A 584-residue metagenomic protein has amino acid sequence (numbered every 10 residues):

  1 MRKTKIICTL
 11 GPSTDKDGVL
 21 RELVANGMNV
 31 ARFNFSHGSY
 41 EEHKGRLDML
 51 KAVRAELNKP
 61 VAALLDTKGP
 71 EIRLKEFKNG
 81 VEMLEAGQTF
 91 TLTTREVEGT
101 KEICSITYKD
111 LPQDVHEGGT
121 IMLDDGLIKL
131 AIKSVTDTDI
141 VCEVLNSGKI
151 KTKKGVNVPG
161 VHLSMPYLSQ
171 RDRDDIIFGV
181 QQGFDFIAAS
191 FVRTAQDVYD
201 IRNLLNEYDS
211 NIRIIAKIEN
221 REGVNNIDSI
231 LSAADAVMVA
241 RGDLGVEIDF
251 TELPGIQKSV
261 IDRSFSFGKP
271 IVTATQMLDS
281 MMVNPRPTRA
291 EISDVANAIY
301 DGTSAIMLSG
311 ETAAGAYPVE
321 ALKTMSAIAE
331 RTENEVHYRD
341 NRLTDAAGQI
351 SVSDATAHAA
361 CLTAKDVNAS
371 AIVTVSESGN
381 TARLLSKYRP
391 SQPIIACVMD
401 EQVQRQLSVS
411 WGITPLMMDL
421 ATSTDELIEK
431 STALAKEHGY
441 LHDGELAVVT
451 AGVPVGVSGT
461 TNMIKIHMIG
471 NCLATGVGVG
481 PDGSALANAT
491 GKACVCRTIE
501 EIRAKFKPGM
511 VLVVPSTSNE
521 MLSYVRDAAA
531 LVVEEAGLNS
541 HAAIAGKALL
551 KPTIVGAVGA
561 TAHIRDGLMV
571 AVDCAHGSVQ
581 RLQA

Functional and structural regions predicted by a protein language model:
M1-P12, K16-D17, V24, S39-D48 (+12 more regions): Expand to "…catalyze enediolate/carbanion chemistry for C-C bond making/breaking, isomerization, decarboxylation
K3, C8-S13, E42, V161 (+3 more regions): Conserved alpha/beta-domain cores
K5-I7, V30-R32, P60-L64, T89 (+8 more regions): Structural preference for beta-strand elements that scaffold enzyme active sites
L10-S13, M28, F35-Y40, T67-P70 (+24 more regions): Short, ordered loop/turn segments at secondary-structure junctions
A25-V30, Q181-D185, L205-N211, S232-V237 (+6 more regions): Glycine-enriched alpha-helix->loop->beta-strand junction motifs that scaffold or abut catalytic
G38, E42, R46, Q392-P393 (+2 more regions): Feature captures the catalytic cores and cofactor-binding loops of soluble hydro-lyases/lyases that act on carboxylate
K44-L50, R202, T312-E335, M463-H467: C-terminal helical cap(s) of enzyme catalytic domains, especially alpha/beta-barrels
P70-S169, L434, Y440-E500, V525-A530 (+1 more regions): Acidic, glycine-rich flexible loop/linker segments
